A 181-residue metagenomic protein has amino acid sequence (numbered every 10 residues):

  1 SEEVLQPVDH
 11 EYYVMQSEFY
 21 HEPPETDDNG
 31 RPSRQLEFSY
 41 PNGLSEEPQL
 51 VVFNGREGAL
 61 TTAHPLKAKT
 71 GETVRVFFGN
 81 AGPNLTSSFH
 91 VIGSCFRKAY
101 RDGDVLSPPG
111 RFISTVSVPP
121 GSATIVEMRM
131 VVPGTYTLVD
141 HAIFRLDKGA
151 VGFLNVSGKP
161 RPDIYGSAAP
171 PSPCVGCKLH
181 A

Functional and structural regions predicted by a protein language model:
S1-A181: Copper-binding active sites and cupredoxin-like electron-transfer domains, recognizing His/Cys-rich ligand loops
